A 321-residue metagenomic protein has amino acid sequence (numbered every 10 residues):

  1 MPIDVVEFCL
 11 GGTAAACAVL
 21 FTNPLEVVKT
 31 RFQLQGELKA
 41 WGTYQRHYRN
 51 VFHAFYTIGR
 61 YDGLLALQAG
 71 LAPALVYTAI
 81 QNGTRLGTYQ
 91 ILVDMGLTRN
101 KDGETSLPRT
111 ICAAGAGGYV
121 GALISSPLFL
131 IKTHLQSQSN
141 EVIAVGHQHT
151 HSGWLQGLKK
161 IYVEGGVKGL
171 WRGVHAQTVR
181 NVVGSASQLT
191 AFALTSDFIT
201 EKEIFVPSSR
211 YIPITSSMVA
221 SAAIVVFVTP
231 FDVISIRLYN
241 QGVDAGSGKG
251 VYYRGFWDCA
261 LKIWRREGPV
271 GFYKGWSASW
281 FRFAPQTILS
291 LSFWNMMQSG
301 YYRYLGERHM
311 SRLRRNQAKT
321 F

Functional and structural regions predicted by a protein language model:
M1-F321: Matrix-facing interhelical linker segments
